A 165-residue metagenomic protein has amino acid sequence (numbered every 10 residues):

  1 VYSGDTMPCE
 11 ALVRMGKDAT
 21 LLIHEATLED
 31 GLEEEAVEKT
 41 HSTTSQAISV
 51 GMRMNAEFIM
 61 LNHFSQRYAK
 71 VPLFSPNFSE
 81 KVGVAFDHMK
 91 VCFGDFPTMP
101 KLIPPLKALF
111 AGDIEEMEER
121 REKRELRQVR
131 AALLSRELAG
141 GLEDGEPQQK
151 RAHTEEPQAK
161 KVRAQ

Functional and structural regions predicted by a protein language model:
V1-R14, D87-A132, E137, G141 (+3 more regions): Core dinuclear metal-dependent hydrolase active-site scaffold
S3-F93, K160-Q165: Cap/insert and terminal regions of metallo-dependent hydrolase folds
P147, P157-Q158: Short, low-complexity interaction segments enriched in Ser/Thr/Pro/Gly
